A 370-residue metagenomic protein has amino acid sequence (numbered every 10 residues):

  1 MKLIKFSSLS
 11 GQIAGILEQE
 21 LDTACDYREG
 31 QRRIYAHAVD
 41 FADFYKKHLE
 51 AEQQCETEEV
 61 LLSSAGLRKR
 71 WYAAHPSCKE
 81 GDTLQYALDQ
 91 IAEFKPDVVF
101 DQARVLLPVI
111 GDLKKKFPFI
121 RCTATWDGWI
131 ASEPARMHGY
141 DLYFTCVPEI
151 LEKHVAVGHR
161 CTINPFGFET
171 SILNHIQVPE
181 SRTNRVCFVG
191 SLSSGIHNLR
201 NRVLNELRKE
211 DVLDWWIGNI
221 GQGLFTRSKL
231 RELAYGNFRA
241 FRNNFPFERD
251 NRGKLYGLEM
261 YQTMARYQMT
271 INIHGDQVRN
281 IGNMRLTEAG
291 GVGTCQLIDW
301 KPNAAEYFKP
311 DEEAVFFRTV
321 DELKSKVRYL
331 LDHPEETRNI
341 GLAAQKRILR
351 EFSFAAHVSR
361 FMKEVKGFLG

Functional and structural regions predicted by a protein language model:
M1-V60, R68-W71, L142, C146-T287 (+2 more regions): Nucleotide-sugar donor-binding catalytic core of glycosyltransferases
A38-F94, V99-S132, R136-D141, H159: Internal alpha/beta domain cores that form substrate/cofactor-binding pockets in large enzymes and binding proteins
D101-P108, A131-E133, K254, Q277-I281 (+1 more regions): Acidic-and-aromatic substrate-binding clefts and catalytic sites of carbohydrate-active enzymes
N283, A314-V320, Y329-P334: Conserved acidic donor-binding segment of nucleotide-sugar-dependent glycosyltransferases
A305-E313, R318-T319, S325-K326: Acidic, glycine-centered active-site loop in nucleotide-sugar glycosyltransferases
L323, I340, H357-F361: Hydrophobic alpha-helical packing elements
E336-R350: A short, well-ordered alpha-helix in the C-terminal region of glycosyltransferases
F354-G370: C-terminal alpha-helical cap of glycosyltransferases
